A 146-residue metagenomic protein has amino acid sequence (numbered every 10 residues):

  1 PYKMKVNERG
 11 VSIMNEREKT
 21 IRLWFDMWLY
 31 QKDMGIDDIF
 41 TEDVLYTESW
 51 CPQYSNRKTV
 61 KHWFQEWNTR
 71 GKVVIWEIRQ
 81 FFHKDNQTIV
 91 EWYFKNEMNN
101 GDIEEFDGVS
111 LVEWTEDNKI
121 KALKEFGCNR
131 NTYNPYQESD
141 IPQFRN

Functional and structural regions predicted by a protein language model:
P1-Y2, M27, D37, D85 (+2 more regions): Generic secretory/membrane-interface signal
Y2, Y30, Y46, Y54 (+2 more regions): Sequence-level detector for tyrosine residue identity
Y2-M34, D38, E42, I141-N146: Short, low-complexity N-terminal intrinsically disordered segments enriched in polar/charged residues
N7, T41, E48, M98 (+1 more regions): Acidic surface patches and DE-rich sequence motifs
G10-I13, H62-N146: A beta-strand edge to alpha-helix "cap/lid" segment located at domain peripheries
N15-E16, T20, D33-N86: A solvent-exposed, acidic/Ser-Thr-rich amphipathic alpha-helical stretch
W24-M27, T47, N96: Alpha-helix C-capping/helix-to-loop hinge sites
